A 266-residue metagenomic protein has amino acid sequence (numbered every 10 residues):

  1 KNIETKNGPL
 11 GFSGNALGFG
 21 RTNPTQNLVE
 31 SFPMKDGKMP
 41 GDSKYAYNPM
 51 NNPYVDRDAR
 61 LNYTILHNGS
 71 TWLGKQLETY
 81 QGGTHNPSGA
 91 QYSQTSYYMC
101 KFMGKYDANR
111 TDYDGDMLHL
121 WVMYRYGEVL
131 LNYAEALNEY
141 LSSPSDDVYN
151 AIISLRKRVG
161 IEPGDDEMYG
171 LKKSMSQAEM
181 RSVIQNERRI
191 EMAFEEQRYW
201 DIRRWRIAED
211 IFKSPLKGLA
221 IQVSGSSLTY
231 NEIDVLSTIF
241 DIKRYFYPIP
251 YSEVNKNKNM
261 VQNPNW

Functional and structural regions predicted by a protein language model:
K1-W266: Acidic/polar-rich alpha-helix caps and helix-coil junctions
